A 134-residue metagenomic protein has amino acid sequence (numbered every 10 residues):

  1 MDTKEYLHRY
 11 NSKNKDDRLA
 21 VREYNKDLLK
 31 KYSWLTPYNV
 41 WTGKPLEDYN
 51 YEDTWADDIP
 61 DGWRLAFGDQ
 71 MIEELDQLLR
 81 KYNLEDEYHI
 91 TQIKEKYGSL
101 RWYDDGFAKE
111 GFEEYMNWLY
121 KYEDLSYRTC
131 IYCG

Functional and structural regions predicted by a protein language model:
M1-E113: Long, charged N-terminal interaction/targeting segments
G111-E123: Extended Gly/Ser/Thr-rich low-complexity repeat segments, especially those forming or decorating extracellular
L125-R128: Flanking scaffold residues of small Cys/His-coordinated metal-binding clusters
C130-C133: Short cysteine-rich clusters marking metal-coordination/redox-active sites
